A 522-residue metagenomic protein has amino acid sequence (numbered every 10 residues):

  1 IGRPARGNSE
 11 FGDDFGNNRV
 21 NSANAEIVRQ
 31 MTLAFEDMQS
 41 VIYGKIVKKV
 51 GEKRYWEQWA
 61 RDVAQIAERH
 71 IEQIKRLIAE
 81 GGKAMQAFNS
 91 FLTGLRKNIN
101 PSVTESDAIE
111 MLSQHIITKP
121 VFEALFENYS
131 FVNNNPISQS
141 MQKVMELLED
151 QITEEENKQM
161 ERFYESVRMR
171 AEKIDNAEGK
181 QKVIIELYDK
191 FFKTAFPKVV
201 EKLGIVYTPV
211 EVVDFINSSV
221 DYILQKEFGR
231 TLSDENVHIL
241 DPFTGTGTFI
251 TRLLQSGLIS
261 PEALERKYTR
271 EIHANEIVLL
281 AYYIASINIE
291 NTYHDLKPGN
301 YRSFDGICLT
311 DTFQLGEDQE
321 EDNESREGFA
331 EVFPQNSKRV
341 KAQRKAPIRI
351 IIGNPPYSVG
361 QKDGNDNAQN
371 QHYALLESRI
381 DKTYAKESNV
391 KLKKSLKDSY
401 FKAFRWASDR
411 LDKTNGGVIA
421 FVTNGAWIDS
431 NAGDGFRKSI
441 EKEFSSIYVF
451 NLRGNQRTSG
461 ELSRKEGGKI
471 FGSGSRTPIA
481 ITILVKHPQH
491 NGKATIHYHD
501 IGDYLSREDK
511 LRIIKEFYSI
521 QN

Functional and structural regions predicted by a protein language model:
G2-N157, V206, V212-Q343, A385 (+4 more regions): Charged, often flexible domain-edge or linker segments that flank or initiate folded functional domains
S102-D107, E165-I174, F196-P209, D234-L240 (+6 more regions): Glycine- and acidic
F122, Y164-R168, I185-P197, N217-Q225 (+5 more regions): Amphipathic, well-packed alpha-helical segments that form the structural scaffold of globular domains
E123, N236-D241, T248, R270-H273 (+9 more regions): Beta-sheet entry/capping signal
I137-E201: Non-catalytic substrate-recognition/targeting regions of SAM-dependent transferases
K180, T208-N217, T246-R252, L280-I284 (+4 more regions): Phosphate/oxyanion-binding active-site loops and adjacent basic polyanion-contact surfaces
T248-K267, L315-F421, A426-S430, S439-F450: SAM-dependent methyltransferase catalytic-core segment centered on the flexible catalytic loop and adjoining short
G364-N365, V390, D409-N522: Sequence-level detector for compositionally biased, low-complexity segments
